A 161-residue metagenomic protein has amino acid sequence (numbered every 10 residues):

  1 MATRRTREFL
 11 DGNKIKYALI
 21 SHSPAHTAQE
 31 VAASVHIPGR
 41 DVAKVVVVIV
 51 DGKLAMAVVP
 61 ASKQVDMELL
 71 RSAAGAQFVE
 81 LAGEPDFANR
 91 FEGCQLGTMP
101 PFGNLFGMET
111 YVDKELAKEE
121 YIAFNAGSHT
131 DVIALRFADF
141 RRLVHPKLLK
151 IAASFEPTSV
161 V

Functional and structural regions predicted by a protein language model:
M1-V161: Extended, low-hydrophobicity, polar/charged segments
